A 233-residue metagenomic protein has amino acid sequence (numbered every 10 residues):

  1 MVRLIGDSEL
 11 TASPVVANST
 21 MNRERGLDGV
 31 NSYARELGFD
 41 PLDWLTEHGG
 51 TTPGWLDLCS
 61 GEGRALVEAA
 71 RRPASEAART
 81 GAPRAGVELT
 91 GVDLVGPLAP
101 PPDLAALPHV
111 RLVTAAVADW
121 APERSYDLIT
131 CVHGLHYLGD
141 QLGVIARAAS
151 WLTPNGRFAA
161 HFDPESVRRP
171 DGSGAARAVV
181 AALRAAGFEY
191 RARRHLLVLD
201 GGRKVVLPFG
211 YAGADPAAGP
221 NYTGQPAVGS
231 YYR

Functional and structural regions predicted by a protein language model:
M1-G49: Class I SAM-dependent methyltransferase Rossmann-like catalytic core, especially the SAM/SAH-binding loop
G54-L56, G61-A118: Class I SAM-dependent methyltransferase SAM/SAH-binding core
A118-I129: A short acidic, Gly/Pro-enriched loop at the edge of an enzyme's catalytic core that lines a small-molecule cofactor
D127-Q141: A short SAM/SAH-binding and catalytic strip from SAM-dependent methyltransferases
G143-P154: A short glycine-rich, Lys/Arg-flanked "PGG" loop and its adjoining helix->strand segment in the class I
N155-D163: Conserved beta-strand signature within the Rossmann-like core of class I S-adenosyl-L-methionine
G172-G201: Conserved Class I S-adenosyl-L-methionine
A192-R233: A conserved mid-domain beta-alpha-beta active-site/ligand-binding segment of alpha/beta enzyme cores
